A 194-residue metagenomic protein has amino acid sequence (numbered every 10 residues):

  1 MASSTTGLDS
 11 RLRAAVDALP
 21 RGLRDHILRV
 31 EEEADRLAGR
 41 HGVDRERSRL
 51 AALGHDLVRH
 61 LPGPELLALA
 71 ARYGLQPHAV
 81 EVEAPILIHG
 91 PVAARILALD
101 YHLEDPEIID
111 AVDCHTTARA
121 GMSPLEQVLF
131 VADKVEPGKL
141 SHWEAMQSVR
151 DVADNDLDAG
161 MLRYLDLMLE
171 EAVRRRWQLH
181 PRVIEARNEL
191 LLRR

Functional and structural regions predicted by a protein language model:
M1, L8-D9, E33: Active-site hotspot residues in diverse enzymes, especially metal/ion-binding acidic/histidine motifs
A2, P20: All-alpha helical catalytic cores of prenyl diphosphate-utilizing isoprenoid enzymes
S10-A18, D35-L162: Divalent metal-dependent catalytic cores for phosphoryl transfer on phosphate-bearing substrates
R21-H26: A short, charge-rich alpha-helical start-of-domain segment used by transcription regulators
E33-R36, L167: Solvent-exposed, charged/polar functional surfaces in cytosolic regulatory/catalytic domains
L167-R194: Charged phosphate-binding loop/patch that engages nucleotide di/tri-phosphates or the phosphate backbone of nucleic
